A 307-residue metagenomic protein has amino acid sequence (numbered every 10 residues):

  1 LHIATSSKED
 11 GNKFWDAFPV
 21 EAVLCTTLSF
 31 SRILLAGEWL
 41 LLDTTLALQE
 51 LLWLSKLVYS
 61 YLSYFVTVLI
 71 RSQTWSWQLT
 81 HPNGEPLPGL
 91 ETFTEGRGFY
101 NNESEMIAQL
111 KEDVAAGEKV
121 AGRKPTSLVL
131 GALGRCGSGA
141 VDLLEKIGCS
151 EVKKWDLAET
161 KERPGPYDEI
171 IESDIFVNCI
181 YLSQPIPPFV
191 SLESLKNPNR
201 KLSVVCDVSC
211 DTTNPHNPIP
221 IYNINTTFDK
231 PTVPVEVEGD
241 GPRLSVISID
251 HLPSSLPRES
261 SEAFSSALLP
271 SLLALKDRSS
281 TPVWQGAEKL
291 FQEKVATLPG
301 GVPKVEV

Functional and structural regions predicted by a protein language model:
L1-K13: An N-terminal-biased, well-structured beta-alpha scaffold segment characteristic of Rossmann-like dinucleotide-binding
H2-A4, S29, A158, I180 (+2 more regions): Anionic group-transfer/hydrolysis microenvironments
S7-E9, S183-Q184, T212, P253: Glycine-rich nucleotide phosphate-binding loop and flanking beta-alpha elements of Rossmann-like dinucleotide-binding
E9, T45-Q49, T67-V68, G131 (+7 more regions): Conserved active-site and cofactor/substrate-binding residues in soluble primary-metabolism enzymes
W15, P19-V23, L28-K111, V204 (+1 more regions): Adenosine-phosphate binding glycine-rich loop
N83-Y181: Glycine-rich phosphate/diphosphate-binding loop of Rossmann-like nucleotide-binding domains
A158-D240: Rossmann-like adenosine-cofactor binding region
